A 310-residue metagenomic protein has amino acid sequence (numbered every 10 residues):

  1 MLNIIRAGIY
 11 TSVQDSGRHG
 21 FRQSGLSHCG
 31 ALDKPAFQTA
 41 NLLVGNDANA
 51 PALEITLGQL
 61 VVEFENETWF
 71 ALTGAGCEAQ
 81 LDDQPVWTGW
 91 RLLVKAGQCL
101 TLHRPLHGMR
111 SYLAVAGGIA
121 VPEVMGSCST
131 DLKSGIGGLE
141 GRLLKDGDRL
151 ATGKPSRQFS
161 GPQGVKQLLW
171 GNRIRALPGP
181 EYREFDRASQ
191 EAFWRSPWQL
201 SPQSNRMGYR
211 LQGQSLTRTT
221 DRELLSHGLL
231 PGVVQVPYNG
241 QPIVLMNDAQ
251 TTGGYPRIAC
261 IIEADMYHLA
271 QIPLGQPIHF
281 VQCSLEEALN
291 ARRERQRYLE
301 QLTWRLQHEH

Functional and structural regions predicted by a protein language model:
M1-H310: Conserved "landmark" site that anchors the functional core of diverse proteins
